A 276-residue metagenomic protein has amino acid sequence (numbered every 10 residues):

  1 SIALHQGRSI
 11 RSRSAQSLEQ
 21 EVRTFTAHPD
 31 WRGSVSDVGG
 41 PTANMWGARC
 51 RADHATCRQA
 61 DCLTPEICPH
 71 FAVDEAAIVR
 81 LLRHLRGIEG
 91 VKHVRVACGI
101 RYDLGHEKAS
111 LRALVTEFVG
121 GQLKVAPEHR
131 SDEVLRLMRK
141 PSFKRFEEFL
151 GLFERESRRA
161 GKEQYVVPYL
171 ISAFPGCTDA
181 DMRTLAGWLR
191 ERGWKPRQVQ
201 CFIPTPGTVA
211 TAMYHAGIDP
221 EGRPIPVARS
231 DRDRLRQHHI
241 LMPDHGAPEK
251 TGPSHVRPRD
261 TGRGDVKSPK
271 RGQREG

Functional and structural regions predicted by a protein language model:
S1-Q16: Canonical Radical SAM [4Fe-4S] cluster-binding loop centered on the CxxxCxxC motif and its immediate flanking residues
L18, V125, V199, G262: Conserved, mostly hydrophobic/aromatic
Q20-V167, I171-P175: Conserved SAM/AdoMet-binding glycine-rich loop
S110, F174-R190: Catalytic cores of alpha/beta
R112-G120, A186-P206: Structural recognition of alpha->loop->beta junctions
R159-A160, A186, R190-R192, M213-H215: Eukaryotic scaffolding regions of large macromolecular assemblies
A180, K195-P196, F202-D260, G264-K267: C-terminal accessory regions of radical SAM enzymes
V266-G276: Long, low-complexity, intrinsically disordered segments
